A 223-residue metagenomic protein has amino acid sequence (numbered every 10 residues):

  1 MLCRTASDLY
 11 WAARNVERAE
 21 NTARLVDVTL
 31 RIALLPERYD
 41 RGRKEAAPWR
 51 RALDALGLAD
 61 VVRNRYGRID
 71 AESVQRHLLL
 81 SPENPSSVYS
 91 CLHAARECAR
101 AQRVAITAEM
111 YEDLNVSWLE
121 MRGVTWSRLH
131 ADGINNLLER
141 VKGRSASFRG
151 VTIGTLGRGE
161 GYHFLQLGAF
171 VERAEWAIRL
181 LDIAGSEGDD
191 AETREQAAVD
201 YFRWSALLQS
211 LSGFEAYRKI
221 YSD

Functional and structural regions predicted by a protein language model:
M1-D223: Alpha-helical transmembrane segments and their helix-helix packing motifs
